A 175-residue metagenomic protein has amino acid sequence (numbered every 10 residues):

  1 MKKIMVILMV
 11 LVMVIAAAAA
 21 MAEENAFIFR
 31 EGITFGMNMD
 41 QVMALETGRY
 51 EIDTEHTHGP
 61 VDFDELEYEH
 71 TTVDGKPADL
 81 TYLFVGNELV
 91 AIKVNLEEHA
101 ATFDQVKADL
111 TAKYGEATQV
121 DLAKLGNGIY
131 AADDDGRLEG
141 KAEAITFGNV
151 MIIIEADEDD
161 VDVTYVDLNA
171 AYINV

Functional and structural regions predicted by a protein language model:
M1, A17-A22: Intrinsically disordered, low-complexity Ser/Thr/Pro-rich tracts
M1-L8: Positively charged n-region of N-terminal signal peptides that target proteins for export
L8-A16: Bacterial N-terminal signal peptides
E23-E65, K93-V175: Non-cytosolic coordination micro-motifs
Y68-D104: Mid-chain, structured segments of secreted extracytoplasmic proteins
